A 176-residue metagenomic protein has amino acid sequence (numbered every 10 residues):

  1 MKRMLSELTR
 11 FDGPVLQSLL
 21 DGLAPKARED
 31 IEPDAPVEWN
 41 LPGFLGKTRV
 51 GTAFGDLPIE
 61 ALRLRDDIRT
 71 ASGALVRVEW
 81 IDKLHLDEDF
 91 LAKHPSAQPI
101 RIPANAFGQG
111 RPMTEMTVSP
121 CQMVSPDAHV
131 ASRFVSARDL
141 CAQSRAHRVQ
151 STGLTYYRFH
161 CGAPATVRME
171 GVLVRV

Functional and structural regions predicted by a protein language model:
M1-E60: Protein maturation boundaries and topogenic segments
L45-D56, R69-V176: Long beta-strand-rich cores associated with HINT superfamily self-processing modules
E60-D67: Structural motif
